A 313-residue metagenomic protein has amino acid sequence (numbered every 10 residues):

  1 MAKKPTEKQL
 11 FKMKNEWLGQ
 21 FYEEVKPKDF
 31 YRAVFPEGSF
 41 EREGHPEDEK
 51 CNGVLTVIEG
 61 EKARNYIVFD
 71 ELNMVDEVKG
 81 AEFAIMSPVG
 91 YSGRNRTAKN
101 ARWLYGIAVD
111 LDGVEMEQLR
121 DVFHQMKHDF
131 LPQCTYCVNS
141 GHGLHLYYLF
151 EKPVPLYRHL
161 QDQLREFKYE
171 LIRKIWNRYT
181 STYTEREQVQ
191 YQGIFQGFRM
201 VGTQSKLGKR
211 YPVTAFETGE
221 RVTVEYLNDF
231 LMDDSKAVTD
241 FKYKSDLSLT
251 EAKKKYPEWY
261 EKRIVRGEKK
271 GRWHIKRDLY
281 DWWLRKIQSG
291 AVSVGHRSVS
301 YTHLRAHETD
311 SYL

Functional and structural regions predicted by a protein language model:
M1-G106: DNA replication initiation on ssDNA origins
M74, W103-L131: N-terminal low-complexity, intrinsically disordered segments
N95-E115, V154, R158-H296: DNA replication initiation modules
P132-C137: A short linear hydrophobic-aromatic micro-motif
V138-Y148: Short, conserved phosphate-binding/catalytic loop or strand-edge motifs used in phosphoryl-/nucleotidyl-transfer
V292, S311-L313: Basic, alpha-helical nucleic-acid-binding regions used in initiation and control of genome expression
T302-T309: Conserved small/polar residues in nucleotide/adenosyl-binding loops
